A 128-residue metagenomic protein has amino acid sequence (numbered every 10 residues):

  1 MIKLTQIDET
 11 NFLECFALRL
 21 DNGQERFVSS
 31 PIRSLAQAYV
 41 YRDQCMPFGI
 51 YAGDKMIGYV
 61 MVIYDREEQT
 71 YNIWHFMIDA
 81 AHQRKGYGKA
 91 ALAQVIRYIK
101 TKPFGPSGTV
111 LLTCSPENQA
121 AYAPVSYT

Functional and structural regions predicted by a protein language model:
M1-I2: Extreme N-terminal starter segment of soluble prokaryotic enzymes
Q6-W74, D79-A81, L92-Q94, Y98-G105: Acetyl-CoA-dependent GNAT
L13, Y122-A123: Alpha-helical elements of the RecA-like P-loop NTPase motor core of helicases
E68, G86, A120: Residues that form or flank phosphate/diphosphate-binding pockets in enzymes that use nucleotide phosphates
D79-K85, P116-E117: Active-site acidic-Proline motif in GNAT/NAT acetyltransferases
K89: Residues forming the Rossmann-fold NAD(P)(H) cofactor-binding site
V110-Y122: Conserved beta-strand-loop-alpha-helix junction that forms the acyl-donor binding cleft
Y127-T128: Conserved small/polar residues in nucleotide/adenosyl-binding loops
